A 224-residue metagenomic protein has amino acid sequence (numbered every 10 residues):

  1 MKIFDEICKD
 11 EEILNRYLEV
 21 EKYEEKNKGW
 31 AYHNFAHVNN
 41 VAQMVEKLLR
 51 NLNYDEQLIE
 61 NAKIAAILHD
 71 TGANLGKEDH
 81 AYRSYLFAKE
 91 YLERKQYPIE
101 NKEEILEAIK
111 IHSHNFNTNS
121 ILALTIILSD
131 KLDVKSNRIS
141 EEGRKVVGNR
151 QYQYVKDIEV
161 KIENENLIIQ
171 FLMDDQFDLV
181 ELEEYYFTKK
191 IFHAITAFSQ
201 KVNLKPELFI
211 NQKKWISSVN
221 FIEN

Functional and structural regions predicted by a protein language model:
M1-H80: Acidic/His-rich, divalent-metal-binding segments that scaffold phosphate/diphosphate chemistry
E6, E19-K22, E90, E107 (+3 more regions): Charged/polar, solvent-exposed surface patches and flexible loops
W30-H33, N117, E183: Non-transmembrane, amphipathic alpha-helical segments
R50-I162: Divalent metal-dependent catalytic cores for phosphoryl transfer on phosphate-bearing substrates
D133-N224: Terminal helices and disordered tails flanking the catalytic cores of nucleotide-processing hydrolases
